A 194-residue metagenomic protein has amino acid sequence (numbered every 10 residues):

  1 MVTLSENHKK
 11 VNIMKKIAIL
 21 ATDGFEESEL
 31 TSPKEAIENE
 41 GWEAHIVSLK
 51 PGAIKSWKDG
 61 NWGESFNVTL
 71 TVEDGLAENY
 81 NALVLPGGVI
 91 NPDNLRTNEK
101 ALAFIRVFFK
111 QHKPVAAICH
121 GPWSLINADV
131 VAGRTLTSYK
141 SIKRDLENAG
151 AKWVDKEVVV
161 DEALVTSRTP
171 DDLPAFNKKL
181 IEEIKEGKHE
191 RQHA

Functional and structural regions predicted by a protein language model:
V2-Q111, V115, S124-V130, T135 (+1 more regions): Extended, subdomain-level signal for the structured scaffold at the beginning of enzyme domains
I118-H120: Short, thiol/selenol-centered motifs that function as redox-active sites or metal-ligating centers
